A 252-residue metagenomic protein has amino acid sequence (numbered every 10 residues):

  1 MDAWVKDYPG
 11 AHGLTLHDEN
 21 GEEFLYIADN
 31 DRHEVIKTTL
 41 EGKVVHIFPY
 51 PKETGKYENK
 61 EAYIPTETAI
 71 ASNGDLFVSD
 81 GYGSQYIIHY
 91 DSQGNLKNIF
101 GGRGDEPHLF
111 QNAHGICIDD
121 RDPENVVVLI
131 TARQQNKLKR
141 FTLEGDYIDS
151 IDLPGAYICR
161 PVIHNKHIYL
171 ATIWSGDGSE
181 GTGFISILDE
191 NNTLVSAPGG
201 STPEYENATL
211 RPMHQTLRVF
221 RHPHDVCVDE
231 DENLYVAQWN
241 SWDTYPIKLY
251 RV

Functional and structural regions predicted by a protein language model:
D2-Y8, K43-Y63, N95-Q111, T193-R218: Surface-exposed loop and turn segments in beta-propeller and other repeat-based domains that flank or scaffold
Y8-G21, E53-D75, D105-V127, Q135-N136 (+3 more regions): Beta-rich, blade/repeat-based domains predominating in secreted/periplasmic proteins but also intracellular
L25-N30, V78-G81, D120, V127-Q134 (+2 more regions): Conserved beta-strand positions in repeat-built beta-propeller and related beta-rich domains
R32-E34, A62, G83-S84, F110 (+3 more regions): A detector of repeated loop/turn-to-beta-strand junctions in beta-rich toroidal repeat architectures
I36, H46, F77, Y86-I88 (+5 more regions): WD40 beta-propeller blade core
T39-K43, D91-N95, T142-D146, D189-N191 (+1 more regions): Short loop/turn segments that connect beta-strands within beta-propeller blades
P123-N125, I130-T131, L153-L210: Loop/turn-rich, solvent-exposed surfaces of beta-rich toroidal or solenoidal domains
V219-V252: Blade-level signature of beta-propeller repeat domains, shared across WD40, Kelch, NHL, RCC1 and BNR/Asp-box propellers
